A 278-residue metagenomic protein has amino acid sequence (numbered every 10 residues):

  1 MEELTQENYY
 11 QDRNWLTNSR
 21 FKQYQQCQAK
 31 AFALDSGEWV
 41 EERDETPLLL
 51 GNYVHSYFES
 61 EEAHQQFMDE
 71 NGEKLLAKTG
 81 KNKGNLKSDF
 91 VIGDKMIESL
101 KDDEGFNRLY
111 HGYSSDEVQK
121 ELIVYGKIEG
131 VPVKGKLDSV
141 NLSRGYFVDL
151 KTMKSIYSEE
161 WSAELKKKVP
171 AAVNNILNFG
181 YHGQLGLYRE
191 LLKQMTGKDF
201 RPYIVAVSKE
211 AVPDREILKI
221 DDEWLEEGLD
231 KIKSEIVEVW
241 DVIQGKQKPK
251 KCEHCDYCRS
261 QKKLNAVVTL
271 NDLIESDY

Functional and structural regions predicted by a protein language model:
M1-K136: Metal-dependent nuclease catalytic cores that hydrolyze phosphodiester bonds in DNA/RNA, characterized by
R43, N82-N85, W161-F179, E223: Short histidine-centered catalytic/ligand-binding loop motif
F58-E62, T152-S155, K193-G197, Q244: Hydrophobic/aromatic-lined pockets within catalytic cores
I97, N175-H182, L187-Y278: Metal-dependent nuclease catalytic regions and adjoining charged, substrate-binding loops involved in nucleic-acid end
H111-G112, N141-D149, L192-F200: Secondary-structure boundary elements
L122-I128, N141-S143, T152-K154, R259: Short, flexible loop/turn elements at secondary-structure junctions
G130-K134, N141, G145, D199 (+1 more regions): Coil-to-beta-strand transition motifs
G135-A171, Y188: Conserved catalytic cores of phosphodiester-cleaving nucleases, focusing on short active-site segments
